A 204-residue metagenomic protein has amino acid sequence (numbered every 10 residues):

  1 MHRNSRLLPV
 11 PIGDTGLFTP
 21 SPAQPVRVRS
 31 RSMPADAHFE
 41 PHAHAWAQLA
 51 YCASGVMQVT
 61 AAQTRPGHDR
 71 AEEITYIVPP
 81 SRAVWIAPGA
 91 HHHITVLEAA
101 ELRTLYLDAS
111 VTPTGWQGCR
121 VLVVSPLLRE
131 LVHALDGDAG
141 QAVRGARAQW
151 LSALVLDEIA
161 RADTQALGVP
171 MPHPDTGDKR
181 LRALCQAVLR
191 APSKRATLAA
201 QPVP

Functional and structural regions predicted by a protein language model:
M1-H68: Generic protein-terminus/edge-of-domain signal
P20-P22, A99, L122-P126, Q149 (+1 more regions): Alpha-helix N-cap/helix-start motif at coil-to-helix transitions, marked by capping-box chemistry
A53, P79-P80, P88, E98: A cytosolic small-molecule/anion-sensing beta-strand core signal
T64-P66, R70-A87: Short acidic-glycine-tyrosine-enriched beta hairpin
G89-T114, G118-C119: Ligand-binding loop in jelly-roll beta-barrel domains
G115-A134: Aromatic/histidine-rich interaction motifs
Q117-G118, A139-P204: Short, Lys/Arg-enriched, Trp-marked, Pro/Gly-tolerant hinge/linker segments that flank
